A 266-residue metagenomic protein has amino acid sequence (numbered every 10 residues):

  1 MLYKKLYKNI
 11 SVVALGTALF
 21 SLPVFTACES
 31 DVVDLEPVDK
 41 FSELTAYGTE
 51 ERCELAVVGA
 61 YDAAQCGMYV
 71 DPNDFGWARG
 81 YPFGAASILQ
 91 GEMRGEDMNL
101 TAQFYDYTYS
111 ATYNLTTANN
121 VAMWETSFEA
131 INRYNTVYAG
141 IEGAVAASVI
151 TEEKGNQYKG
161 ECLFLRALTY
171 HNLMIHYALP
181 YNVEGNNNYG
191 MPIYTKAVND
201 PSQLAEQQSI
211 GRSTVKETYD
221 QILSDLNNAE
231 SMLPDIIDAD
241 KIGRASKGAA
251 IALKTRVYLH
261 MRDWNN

Functional and structural regions predicted by a protein language model:
L2, A27-G84: Membrane-proximal, proline-rich intrinsically disordered regions
L2-A14: Bacterial N-terminal signal peptides that target proteins for export
L22-F25: Bacterial Sec-type N-terminal signal peptides, specifically the leucine/valine-rich hydrophobic h-region
N99-A178, S213, L226-D238: Conserved, well-structured interaction surfaces
M174-Y181, H260-D263: Short coil/turn linking the two alpha-helices of tandem helical-hairpin repeats
I251-Y258: TPR/Sel1-like alpha-solenoid repeat signature
